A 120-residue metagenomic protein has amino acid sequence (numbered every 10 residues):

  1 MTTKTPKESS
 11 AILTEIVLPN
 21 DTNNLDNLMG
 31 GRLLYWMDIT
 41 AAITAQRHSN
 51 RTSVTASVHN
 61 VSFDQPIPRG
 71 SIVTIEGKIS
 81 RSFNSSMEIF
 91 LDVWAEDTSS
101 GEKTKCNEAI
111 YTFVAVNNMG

Functional and structural regions predicted by a protein language model:
T2-S57, V114-G120: Hot-dog-fold acyl-thioester-processing enzymes
T3-L13, P68-R69, S80-G120: HotDog/MaoC-like acyl-thioester-processing domains
V17-D21, V58-Q65, A95-D97: Short, well-ordered turn and helix-capping elements at secondary-structure junctions
N20, N24-L25, Y35-W36, Q65-G70 (+4 more regions): A broad, structure-centric signal for solvent-exposed, well-ordered loop/edge residues that line or flank functional
G31, H59, N107-A109: A general marker of short, structured functional hotspots
T40-F90: A contiguous binding-surface segment within folded domains or other stable secondary-structure elements
